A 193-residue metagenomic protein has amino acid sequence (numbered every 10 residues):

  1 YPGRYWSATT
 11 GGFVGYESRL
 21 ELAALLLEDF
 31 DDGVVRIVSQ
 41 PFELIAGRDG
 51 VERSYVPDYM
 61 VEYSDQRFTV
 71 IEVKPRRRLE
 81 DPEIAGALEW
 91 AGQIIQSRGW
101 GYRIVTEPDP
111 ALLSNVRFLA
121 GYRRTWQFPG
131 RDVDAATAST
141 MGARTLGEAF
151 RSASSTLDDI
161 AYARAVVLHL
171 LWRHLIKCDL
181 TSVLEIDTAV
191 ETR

Functional and structural regions predicted by a protein language model:
Y1-R193: Electrostatic, structured charged patches in enzyme active sites and in nucleic-acid/phosphate-binding
